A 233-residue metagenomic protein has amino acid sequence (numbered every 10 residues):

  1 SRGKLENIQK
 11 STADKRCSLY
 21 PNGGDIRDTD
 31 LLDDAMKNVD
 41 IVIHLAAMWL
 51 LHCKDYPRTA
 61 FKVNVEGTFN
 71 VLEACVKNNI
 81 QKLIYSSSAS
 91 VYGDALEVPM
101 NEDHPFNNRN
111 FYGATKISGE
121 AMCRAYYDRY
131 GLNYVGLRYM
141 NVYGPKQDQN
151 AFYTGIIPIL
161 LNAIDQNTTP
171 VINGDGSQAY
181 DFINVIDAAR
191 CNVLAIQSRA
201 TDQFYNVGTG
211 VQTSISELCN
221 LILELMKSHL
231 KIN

Functional and structural regions predicted by a protein language model:
S1-M140, E224: N-terminal Rossmann-like NAD(P)+-binding domain of SDR-like oxidoreductases, especially those catalyzing
L5-E6, E120, P158, Q212 (+2 more regions): Short, surface-exposed alpha-helical segments at coil->helix boundaries
G24, I164-N233: C-terminal substrate-binding subdomain of Rossmann-fold SDR/epimerase-dehydratase oxidoreductases
P57, N108, Q149-N150, R199: Active-site loop immediately N-terminal to the catalytic Tyr-X3-Lys motif of short-chain dehydrogenase/reductase
V71, C123, L160, C191 (+1 more regions): Aromatic/hydrophobic pocket-lining residues that form π-stacking "cages" and hydrophobic walls in ligand
D94-L96, P145-D148: Short beta-loop-alpha junction of Rossmann-like oxidoreductase domains
